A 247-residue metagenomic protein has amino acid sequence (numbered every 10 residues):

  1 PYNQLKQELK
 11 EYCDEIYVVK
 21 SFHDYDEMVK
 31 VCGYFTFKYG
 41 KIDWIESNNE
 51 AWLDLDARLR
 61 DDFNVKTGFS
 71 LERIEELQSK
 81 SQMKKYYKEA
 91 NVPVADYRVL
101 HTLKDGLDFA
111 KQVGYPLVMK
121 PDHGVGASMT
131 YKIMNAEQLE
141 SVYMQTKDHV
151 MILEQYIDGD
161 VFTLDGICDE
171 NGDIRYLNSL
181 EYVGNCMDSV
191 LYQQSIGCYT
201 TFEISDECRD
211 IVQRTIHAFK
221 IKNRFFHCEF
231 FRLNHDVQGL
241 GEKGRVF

Functional and structural regions predicted by a protein language model:
P1-E72, K104: ATP-binding N-terminal substructure of ATP-dependent carboxylate-amine bond-forming enzymes
L5-E8, D26-V29, E75-S81, A127-M129 (+1 more regions): Short, charged, surface-exposed secondary-structure boundary motifs
F35-I42, K111-V113, T146-D148: Glycine-rich phosphate-binding loop signature in dinucleotide/nucleotide-binding domains
E46-S47, V99, M119, L153 (+1 more regions): General beta-strand structural signal in soluble alpha/beta enzymes
L55-A57, S128-M129, T163: Short glycine-/acidic-enriched loop or helix-start segments at secondary-structure transitions that form or flank
R60-Y131, A136: A conserved helix-loop-beta module that forms one wall/lid of the active-site cleft in ATP-utilizing catalytic domains
K132-V246: Internal nucleotide-binding/catalytic subdomain
